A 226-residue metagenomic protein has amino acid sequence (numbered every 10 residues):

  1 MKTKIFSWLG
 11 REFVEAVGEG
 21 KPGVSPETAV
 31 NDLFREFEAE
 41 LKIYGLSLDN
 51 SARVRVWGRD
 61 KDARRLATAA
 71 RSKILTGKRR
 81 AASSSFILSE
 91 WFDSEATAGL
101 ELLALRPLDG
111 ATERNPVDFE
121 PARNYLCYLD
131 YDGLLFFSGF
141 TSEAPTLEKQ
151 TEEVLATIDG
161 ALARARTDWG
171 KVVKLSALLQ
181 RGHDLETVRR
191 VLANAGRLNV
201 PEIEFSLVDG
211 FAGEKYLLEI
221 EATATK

Functional and structural regions predicted by a protein language model:
M1-V173, L179-K226: N-terminal presequence-like segments and the immediate start of the first folded domain
